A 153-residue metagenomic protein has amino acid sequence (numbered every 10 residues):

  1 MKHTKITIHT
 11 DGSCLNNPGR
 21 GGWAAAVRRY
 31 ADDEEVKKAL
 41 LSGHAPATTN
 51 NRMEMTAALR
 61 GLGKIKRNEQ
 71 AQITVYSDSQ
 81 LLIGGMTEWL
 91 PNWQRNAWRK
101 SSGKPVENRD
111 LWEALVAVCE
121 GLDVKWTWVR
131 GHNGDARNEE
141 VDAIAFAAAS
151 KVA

Functional and structural regions predicted by a protein language model:
M1-R52, T56, R60-R67, A71 (+1 more regions): RNase H-like nuclease fold core
S13-R20, L59-E140, I144, A149: RNase H catalytic domain
